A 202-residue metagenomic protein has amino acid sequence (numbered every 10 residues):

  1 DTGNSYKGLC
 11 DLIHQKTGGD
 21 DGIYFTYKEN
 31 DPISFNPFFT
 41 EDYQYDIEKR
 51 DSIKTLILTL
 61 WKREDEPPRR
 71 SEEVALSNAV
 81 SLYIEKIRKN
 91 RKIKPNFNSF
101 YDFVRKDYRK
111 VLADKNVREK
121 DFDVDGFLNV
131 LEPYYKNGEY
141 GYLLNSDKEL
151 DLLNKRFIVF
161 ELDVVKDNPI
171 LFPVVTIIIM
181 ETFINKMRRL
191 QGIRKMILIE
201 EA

Functional and structural regions predicted by a protein language model:
T2: Glycine-rich phosphate-binding P-loop
K7-D21, Y27-A202: P-loop NTPase motor domains
